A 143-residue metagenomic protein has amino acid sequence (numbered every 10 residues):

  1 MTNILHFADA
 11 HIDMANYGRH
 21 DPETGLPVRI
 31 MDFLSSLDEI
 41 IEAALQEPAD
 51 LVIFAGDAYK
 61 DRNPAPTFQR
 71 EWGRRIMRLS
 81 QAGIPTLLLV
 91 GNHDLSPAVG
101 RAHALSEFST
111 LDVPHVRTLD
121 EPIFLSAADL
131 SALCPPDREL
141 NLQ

Functional and structural regions predicted by a protein language model:
M1-D13, A43-D50: Short coil-to-beta-strand
M1-L5, I12, R19, F124-Q143: Beta-strand-turn-beta hairpins that frame and shape the catalytic cleft of phosphate-ester-processing enzymes
A15-Y17, T24: Short, flexible segments with low predicted structural confidence
P22-I123: Core catalytic region of metal-dependent phosphoesterases/phosphodiesterases, especially metallo-beta-lactamase-like
